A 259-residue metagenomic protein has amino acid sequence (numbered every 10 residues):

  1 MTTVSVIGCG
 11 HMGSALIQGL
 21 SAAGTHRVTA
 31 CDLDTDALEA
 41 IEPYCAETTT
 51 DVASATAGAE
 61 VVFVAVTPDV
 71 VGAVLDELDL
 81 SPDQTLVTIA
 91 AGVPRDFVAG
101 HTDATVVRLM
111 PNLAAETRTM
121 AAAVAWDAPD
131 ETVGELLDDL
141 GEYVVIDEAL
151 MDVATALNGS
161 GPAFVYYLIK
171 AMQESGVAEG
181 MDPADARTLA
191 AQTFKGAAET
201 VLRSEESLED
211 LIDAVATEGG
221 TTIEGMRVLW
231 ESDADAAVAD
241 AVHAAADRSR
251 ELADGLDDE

Functional and structural regions predicted by a protein language model:
M1-G58, H101, T119: NAD(P)+-binding Rossmann beta1-loop-alpha1 motif at the extreme N-terminus of oxidoreductases
T2, A191-E259: NAD(P)-dependent Rossmann-like dehydrogenase/reductase catalytic/cofactor-binding core
L38, A55, D182-A190, L211 (+1 more regions): Small-residue helix-packing motif on alpha-helices
E47-A104: Rossmann-fold NAD(P) dinucleotide-binding segment
H101-T105, A121-V153, F164-R203: Internal alpha-helical scaffold of NAD(P)-dependent oxidoreductase catalytic cores
T155-A163, I212: A short glycine-threonine-serine/GTX helix/turn-capping micro-motif
